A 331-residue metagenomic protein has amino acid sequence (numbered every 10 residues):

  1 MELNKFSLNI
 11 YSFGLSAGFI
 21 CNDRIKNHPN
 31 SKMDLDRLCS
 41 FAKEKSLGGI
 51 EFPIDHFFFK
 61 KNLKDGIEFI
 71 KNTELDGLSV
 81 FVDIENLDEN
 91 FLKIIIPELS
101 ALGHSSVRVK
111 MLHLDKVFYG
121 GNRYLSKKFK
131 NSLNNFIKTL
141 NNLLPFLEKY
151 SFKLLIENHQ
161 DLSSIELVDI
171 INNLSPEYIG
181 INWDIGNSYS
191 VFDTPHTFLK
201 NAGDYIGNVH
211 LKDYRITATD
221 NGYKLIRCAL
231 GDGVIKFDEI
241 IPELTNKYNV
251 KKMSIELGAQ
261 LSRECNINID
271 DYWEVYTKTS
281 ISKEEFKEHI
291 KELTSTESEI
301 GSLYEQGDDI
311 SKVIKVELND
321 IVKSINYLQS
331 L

Functional and structural regions predicted by a protein language model:
M1-S106, K138-N141, P176, T277-L331: N-terminal pre-domain/capping segments
K5-S12, H104-L112, D204-T217, S254-L257: Non-cysteine beta-strand/loop elements that form the S-adenosyl-L-methionine
L8, A42, I50, L99 (+7 more regions): Conserved, mostly hydrophobic/aromatic
G14-C21, L114-Y119, R215-Y223, S254-E274 (+1 more regions): Flexible glycine/acidic-rich beta-alpha junction loops that bind and position SAM and/or redox cofactors in anaerobic
F19-N22, F59-N62, N86-P97, H113-N131 (+2 more regions): Surface-exposed, active-site-proximal loop segments in enzymatic domains
F52-K64, D83-F91, V117, N158-I165 (+3 more regions): Acidic-and-aromatic substrate-binding clefts and catalytic sites of carbohydrate-active enzymes
A101-F129, L143, K149-D161: Active-site groove signature of glycoside hydrolases
N141-D238, K247, L328: Acidic/histidine-rich catalytic cores of soluble enzymes
